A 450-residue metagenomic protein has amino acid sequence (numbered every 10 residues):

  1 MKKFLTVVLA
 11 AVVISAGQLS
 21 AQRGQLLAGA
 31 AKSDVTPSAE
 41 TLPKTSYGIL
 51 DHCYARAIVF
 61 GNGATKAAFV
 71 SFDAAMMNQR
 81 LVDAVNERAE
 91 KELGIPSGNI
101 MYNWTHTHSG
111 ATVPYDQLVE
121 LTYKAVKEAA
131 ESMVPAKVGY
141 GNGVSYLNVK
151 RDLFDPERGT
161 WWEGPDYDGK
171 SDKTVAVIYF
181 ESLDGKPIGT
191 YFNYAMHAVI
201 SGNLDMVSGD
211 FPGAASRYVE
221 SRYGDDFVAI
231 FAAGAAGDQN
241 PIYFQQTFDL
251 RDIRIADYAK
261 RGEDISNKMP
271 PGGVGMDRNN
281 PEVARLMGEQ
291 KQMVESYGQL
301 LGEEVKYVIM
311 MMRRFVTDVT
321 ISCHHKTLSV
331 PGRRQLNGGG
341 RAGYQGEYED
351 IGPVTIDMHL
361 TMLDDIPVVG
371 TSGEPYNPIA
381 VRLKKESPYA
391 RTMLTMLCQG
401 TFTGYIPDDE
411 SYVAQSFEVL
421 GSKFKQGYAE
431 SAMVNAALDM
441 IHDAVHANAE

Functional and structural regions predicted by a protein language model:
M1-F4: Positively charged n-region of N-terminal signal peptides that target proteins for export
T6-A16: Bacterial N-terminal signal peptides
G17-A21: Sec/Tat signal peptide C-region and signal peptidase I cleavage site
Q22-E450: Conserved beta-alpha junction segments in alpha/beta enzyme cores
